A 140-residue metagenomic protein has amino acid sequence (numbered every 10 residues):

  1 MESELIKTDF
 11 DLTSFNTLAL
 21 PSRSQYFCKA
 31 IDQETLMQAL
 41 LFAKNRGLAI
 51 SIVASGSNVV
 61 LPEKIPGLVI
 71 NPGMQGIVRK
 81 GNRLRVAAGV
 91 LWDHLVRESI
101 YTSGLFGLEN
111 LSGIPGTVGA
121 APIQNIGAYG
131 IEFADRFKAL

Functional and structural regions predicted by a protein language model:
E2-L140: Anion-binding (especially nucleotide phosphate/pyrophosphate-binding) glycine-rich loop and adjoining beta-alpha core
